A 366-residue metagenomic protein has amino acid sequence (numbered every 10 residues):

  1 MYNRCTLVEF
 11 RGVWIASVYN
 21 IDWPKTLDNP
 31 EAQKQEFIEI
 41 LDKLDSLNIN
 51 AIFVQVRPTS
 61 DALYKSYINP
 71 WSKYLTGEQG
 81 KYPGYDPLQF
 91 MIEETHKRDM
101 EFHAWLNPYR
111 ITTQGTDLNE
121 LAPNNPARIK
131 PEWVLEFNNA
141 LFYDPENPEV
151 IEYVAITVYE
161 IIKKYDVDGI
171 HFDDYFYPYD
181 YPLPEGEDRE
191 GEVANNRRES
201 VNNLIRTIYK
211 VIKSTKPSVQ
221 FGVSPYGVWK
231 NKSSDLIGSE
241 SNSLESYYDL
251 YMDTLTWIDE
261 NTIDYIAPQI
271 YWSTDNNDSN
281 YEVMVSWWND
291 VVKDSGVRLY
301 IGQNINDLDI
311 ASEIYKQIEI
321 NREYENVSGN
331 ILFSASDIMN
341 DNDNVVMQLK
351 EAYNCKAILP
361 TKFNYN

Functional and structural regions predicted by a protein language model:
V8-G12, I49-S60, G84-V134, H171 (+2 more regions): Glycine-rich, aromatic-flanked loop segments that form ligand/cofactor-binding clefts across common enzyme folds
A16, N20-Q35, H103-A104, Y109-K164 (+1 more regions): Active-site-adjacent "subsite" loops/lids of carbohydrate-active enzymes
D28-L47, Y74-D99, Y153, E199-K210: Aromatic- and glycine-enriched glycan-recognition loops and surfaces that form the carbohydrate-binding subsites
Q35-A62, K164-G169, E260-Y265, V327: Catalytic domains of carbohydrate-active enzymes, especially glycoside hydrolases
L47-P83: Aromatic-lined carbohydrate-binding/catalytic grooves of carbohydrate-active enzymes
A62-G77, R110-N138, Y175-V193, K232-S243: Aromatic- and acidic-residue-enriched segments that line the glycan-binding/catalytic groove of carbohydrate-active
H96, E101-Q114, H171-Y175, R197-Y247 (+1 more regions): Aromatic-lined carbohydrate-recognition surfaces of secreted/lumenal glycan-active proteins
Y251-N277, W288-N366: Substrate-binding cleft of secreted/luminal carbohydrate-active enzymes
